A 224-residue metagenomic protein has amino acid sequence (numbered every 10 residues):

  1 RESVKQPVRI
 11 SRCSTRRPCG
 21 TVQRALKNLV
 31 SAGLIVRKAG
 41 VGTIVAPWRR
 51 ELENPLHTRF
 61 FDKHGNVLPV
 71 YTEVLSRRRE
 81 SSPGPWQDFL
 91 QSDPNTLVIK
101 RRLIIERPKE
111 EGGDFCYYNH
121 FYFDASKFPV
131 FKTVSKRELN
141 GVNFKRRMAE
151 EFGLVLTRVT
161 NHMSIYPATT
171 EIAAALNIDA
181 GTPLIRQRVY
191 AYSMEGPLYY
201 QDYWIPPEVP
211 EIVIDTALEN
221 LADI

Functional and structural regions predicted by a protein language model:
R1-V45: N-terminal helix-turn-helix
P18, W48, R188-V189: Fold-independent oxyanion-binding glycine-rich loops and adjacent beta-strand/coil segments at enzyme active sites
A39, P47, I165-P167: A general secondary-structure junction signal
A39, R49, R78-S81: A generic structural motif
V41-T58: Short, cationic-aromatic polyanion-contact patches
T58-H64: Short aromatic-glycine motifs in intrinsically disordered, low-complexity regions
V67-L68: Long, compositionally biased intrinsically disordered regions
Y71-I224: C-terminal all-alpha effector/ligand-binding and dimerization domain of prokaryotic HTH-type transcriptional repressors
